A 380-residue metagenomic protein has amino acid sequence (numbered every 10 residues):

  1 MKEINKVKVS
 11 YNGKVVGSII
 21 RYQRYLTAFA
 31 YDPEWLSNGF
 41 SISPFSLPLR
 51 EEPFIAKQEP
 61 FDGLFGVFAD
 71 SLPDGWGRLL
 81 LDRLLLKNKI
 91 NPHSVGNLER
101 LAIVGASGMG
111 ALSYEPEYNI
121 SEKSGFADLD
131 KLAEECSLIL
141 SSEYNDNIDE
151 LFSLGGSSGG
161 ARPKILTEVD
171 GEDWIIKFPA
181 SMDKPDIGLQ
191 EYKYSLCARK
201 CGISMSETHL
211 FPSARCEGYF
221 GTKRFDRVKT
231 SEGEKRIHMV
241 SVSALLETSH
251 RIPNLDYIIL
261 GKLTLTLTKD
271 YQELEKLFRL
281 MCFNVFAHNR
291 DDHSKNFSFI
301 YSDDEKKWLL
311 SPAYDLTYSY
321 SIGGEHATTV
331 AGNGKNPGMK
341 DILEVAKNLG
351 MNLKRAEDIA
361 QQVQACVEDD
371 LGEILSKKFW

Functional and structural regions predicted by a protein language model:
M1-S294, S298-W380: Phosphate/dinucleotide-binding and metal-coordinating scaffold of catalytic cores in nucleotide-dependent enzymes
